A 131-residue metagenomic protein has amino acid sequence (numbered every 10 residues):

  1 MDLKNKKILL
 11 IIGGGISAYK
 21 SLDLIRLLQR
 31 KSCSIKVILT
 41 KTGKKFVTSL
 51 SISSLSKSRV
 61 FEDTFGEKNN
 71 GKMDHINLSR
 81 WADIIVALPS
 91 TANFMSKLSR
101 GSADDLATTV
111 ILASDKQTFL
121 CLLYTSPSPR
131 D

Functional and structural regions predicted by a protein language model:
M1-F119, S126: A cross-family phosphate/adenosyl-ligand binding-site feature
Y124-D131: Conserved small/polar residues in nucleotide/adenosyl-binding loops
